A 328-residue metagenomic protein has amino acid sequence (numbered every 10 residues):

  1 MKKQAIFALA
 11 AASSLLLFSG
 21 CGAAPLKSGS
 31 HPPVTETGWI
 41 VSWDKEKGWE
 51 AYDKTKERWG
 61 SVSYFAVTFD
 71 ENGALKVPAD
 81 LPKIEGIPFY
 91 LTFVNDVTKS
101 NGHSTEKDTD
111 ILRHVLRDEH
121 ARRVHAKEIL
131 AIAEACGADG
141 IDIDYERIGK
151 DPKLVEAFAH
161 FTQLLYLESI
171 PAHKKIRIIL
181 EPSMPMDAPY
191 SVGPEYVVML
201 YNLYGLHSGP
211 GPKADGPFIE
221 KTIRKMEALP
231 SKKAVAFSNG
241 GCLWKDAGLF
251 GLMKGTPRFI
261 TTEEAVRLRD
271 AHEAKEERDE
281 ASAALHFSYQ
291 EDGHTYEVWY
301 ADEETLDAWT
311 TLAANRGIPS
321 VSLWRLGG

Functional and structural regions predicted by a protein language model:
A10-L17: Bacterial N-terminal signal peptides
P25-E128: Glycan-recognition patch characteristic of GH18 chitinases/ENGases and related GlcNAc/peptidoglycan-binding proteins
W39, V67, N72-L75, E156-L268: Substrate-binding surface in catalytic domains of secreted glycosidases
V62, I143, Y196, V235 (+2 more regions): Conserved, mostly hydrophobic/aromatic
T92, V97-L112, N239-W309: Glycan-binding loop/region signatures in secreted carbohydrate-active enzymes
L116-I141, L164, E168, E181-P189: An active-site-proximal structural segment forming one wall of the substrate-binding cleft that immediately precedes
H125-E156, Y196-N202: Active-site groove signature of glycoside hydrolases
